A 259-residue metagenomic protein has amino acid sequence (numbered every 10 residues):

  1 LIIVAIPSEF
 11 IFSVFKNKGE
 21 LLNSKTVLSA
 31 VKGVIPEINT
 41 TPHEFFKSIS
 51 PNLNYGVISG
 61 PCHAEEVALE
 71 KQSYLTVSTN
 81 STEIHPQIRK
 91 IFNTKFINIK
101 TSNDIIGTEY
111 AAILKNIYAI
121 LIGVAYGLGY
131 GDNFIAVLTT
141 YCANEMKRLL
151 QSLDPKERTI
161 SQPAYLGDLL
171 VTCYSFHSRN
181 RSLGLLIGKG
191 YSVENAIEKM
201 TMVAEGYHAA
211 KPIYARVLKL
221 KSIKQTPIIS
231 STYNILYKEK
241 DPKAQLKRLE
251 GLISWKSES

Functional and structural regions predicted by a protein language model:
L1-K71, I88: Rossmann-like NAD(P)(H) cofactor-binding subdomain of soluble oxidoreductases
A5-S8, F12, L21, P36 (+14 more regions): Electropositive phosphate-/nucleotide-binding environments in soluble metabolic enzymes
K18-L21, N93-T94, E250: Short, solvent-exposed amphipathic alpha-helical segments in soluble enzyme and RNA/protein-processing domains
S29, N54-S59, I99-N103, S161 (+1 more regions): General beta-strand structural signal in soluble alpha/beta enzymes
K32-V34, S59-H63, S81, N103-T108 (+4 more regions): Glycine-rich beta-alpha junction loops
F45-N54, Q72-T159: Internal alpha-helical scaffold of NAD(P)-dependent oxidoreductase catalytic cores
I122-G123, Q151-S259: NAD(P)-dependent Rossmann-like dehydrogenase/reductase catalytic/cofactor-binding core
